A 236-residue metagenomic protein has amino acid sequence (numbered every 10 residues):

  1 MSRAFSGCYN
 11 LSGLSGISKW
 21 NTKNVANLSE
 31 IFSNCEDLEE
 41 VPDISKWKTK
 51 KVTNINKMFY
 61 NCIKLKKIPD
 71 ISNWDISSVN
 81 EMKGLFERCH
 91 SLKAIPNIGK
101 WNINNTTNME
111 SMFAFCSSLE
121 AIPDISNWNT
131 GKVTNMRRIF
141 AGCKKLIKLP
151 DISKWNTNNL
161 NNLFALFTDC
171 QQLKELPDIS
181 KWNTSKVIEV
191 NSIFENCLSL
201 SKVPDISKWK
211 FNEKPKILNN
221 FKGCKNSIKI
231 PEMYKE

Functional and structural regions predicted by a protein language model:
M1-E236: Negatively charged
